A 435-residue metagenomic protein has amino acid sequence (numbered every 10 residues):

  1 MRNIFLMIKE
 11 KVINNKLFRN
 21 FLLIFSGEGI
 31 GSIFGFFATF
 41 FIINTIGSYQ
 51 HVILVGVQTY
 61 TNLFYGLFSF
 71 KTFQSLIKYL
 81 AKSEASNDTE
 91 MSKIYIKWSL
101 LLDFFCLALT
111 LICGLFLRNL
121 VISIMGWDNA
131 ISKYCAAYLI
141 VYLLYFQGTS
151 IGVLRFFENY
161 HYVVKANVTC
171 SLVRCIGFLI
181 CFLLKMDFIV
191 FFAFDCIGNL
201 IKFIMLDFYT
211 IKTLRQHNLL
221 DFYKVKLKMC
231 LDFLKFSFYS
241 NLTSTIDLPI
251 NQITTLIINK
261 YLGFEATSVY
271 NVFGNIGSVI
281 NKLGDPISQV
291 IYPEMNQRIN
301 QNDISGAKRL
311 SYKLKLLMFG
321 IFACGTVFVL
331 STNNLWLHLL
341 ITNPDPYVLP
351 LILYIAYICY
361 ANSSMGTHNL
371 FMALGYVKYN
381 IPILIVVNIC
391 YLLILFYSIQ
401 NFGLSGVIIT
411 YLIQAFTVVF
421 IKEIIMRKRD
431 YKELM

Functional and structural regions predicted by a protein language model:
R2-L17, H161, F188-F192, L206-N251 (+3 more regions): Interhelical loop/hinge segments that connect adjacent transmembrane helices in multipass membrane
N3, K16-I77, L111-G114, I140 (+4 more regions): Signature of the first transmembrane helix
F18, R118-A137, S331-C359, S405: Interfacial segments at transmembrane-helix termini and the short loops linking adjacent helices
N20-G31, V57, S69-N119, S132-Y134 (+2 more regions): Membrane-water interface segments that mark the loop-to-transmembrane alpha-helix transition
F36-H51, I122-I124, I180-F182, L248-V279 (+3 more regions): Helix-terminus/linker motif at the lipid-water interface of multi-pass membrane proteins
S69-A85, F156, R215-Q216, F273 (+2 more regions): Helix-loop junctions and terminal segments of transmembrane helices in multi-pass membrane transport/translocation
S132-C135, V164-R215, V386-C390, L404-K428: Hydrophobic alpha-helical transmembrane segments
Y142-N167, L179, A356-V386: Membrane-interface junctions at transmembrane-helix termini in multi-pass inner-membrane proteins
